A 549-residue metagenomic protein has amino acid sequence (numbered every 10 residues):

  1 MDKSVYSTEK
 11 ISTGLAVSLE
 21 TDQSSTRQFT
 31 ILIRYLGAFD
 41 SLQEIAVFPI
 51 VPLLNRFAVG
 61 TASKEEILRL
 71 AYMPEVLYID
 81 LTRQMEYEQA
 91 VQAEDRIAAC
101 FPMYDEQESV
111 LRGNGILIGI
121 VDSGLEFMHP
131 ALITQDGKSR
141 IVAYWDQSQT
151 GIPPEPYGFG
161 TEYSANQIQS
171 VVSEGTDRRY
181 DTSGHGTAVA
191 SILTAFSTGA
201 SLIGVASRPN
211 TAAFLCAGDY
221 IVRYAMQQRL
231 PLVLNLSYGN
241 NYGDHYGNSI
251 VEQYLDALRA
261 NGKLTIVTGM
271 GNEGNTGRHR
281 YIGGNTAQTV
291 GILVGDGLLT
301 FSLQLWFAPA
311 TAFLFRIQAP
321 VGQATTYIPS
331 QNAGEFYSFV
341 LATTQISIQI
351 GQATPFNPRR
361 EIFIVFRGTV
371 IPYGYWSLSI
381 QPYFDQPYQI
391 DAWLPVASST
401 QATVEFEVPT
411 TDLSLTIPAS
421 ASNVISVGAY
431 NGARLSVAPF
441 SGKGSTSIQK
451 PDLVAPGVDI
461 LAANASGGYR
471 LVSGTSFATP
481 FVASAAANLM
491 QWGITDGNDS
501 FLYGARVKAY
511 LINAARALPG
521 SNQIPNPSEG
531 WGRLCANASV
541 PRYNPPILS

Functional and structural regions predicted by a protein language model:
M1-A58, E65-Q107, I116-L117, L125 (+1 more regions): Autoinhibitory N-terminal propeptides
D105-G175, T182, S422, G428: Acidic-leg catalytic submotif of subtilisin-like serine proteases
Q107-G115, I133-Q135, T194, A212-L234 (+6 more regions): Mature extracellular/periplasmic domains of secretome proteins
V121-A131, Q149-T150, Y180-S183, T187-A200 (+3 more regions): Flexible, small-residue-rich helix->loop connector segments that border functional cores
W145-Q167, G277-I362, I380-Q381, E405-A487: Extracellular S/T/G-rich loop segment that most often corresponds to the catalytic His/Ser-adjacent loop
A190-T194, I203-L215, D219-L232, A312-F313 (+3 more regions): Hydrolase catalytic cores
Q227, P231-N240, D244-S249, L258 (+4 more regions): C-terminal subdomain of the subtilisin-like protease fold in secreted/lumenal serine endopeptidases
T300-F301, G368-F384: Noncatalytic modules at the cell exterior or secretory-pathway interfaces, chiefly beta-strand-rich lectin/adhesion
